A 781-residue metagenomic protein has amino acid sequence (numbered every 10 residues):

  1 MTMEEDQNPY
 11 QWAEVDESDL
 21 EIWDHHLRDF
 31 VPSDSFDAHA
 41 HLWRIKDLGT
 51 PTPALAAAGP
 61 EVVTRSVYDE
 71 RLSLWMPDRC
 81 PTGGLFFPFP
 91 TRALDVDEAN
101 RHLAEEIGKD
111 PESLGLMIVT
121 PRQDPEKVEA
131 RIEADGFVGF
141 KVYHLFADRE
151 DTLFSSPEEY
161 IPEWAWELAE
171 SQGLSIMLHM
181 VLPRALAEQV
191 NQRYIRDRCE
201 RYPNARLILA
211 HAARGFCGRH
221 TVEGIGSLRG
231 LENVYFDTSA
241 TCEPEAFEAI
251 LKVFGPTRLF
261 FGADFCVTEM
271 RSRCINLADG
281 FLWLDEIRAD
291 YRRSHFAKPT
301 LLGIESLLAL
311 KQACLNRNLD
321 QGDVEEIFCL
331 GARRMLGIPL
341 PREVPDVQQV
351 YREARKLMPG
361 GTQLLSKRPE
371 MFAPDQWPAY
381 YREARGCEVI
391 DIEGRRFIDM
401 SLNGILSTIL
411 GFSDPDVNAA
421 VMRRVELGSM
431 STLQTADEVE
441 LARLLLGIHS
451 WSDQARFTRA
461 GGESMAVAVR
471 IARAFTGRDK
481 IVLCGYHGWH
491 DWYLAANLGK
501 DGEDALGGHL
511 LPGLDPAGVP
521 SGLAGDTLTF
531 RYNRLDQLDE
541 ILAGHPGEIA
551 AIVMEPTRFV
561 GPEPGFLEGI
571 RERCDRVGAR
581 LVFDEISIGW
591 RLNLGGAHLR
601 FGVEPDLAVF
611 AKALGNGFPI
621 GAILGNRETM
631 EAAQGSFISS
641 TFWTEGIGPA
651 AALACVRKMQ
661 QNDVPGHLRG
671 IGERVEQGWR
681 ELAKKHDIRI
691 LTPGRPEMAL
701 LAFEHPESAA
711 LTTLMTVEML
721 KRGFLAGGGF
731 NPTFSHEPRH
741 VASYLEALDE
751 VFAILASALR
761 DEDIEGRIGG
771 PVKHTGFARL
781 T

Functional and structural regions predicted by a protein language model:
D6-E21, A212-P341: H/E-rich (His + Asp/Glu) clusters that bind or coordinate divalent metals
P9-S18, T91-R184, V234, I549 (+1 more regions): Active-site gating/metal-coordination segments in enzymes
D151-E159, R534-I541, P556-V577: Active-site core of PLP-dependent enzymes with the aminotransferase class I/II
R396-R478: Glycine-rich loop-to-alpha-helix module at the N-terminal edge of alpha/beta enzyme cores
E440-E548: PLP-dependent aspartate aminotransferase-fold enzymes
V553-F566, A579-F601, L607: Conserved PLP phosphate-binding loop immediately N-terminal to the Schiff-base lysine helix in PLP-dependent enzymes
G602-A633, T644-A651: Active-site PLP attachment segment
G672-Q677, A683-T716, G766-T781: Conserved PLP-binding catalytic core of the aspartate aminotransferase-like
